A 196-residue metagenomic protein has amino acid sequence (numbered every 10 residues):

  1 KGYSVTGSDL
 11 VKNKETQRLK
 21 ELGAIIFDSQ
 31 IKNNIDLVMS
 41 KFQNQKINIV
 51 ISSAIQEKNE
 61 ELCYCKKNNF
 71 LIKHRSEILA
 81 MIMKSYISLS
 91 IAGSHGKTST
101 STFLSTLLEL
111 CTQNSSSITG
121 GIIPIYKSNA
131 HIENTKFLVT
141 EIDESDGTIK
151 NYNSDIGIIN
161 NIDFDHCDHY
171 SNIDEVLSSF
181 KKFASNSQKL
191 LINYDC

Functional and structural regions predicted by a protein language model:
K1-F27, Q43-I49, K67-F70, T102 (+1 more regions): ATP-dependent carboxylate-amine ligase
N33-Q45, S53-D195: Phosphate-binding loop of NTP-binding sites
